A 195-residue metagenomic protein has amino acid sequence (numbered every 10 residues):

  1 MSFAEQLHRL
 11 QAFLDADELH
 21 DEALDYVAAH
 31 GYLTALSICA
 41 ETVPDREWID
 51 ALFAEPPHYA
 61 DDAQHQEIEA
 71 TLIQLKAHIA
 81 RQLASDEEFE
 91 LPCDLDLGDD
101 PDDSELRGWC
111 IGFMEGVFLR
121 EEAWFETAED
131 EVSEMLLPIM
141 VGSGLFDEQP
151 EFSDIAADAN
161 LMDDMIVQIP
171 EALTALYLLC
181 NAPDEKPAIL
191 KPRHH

Functional and structural regions predicted by a protein language model:
M1-C110, M114-H195: Domain-length accessory/inserted modules outside core catalytic folds
